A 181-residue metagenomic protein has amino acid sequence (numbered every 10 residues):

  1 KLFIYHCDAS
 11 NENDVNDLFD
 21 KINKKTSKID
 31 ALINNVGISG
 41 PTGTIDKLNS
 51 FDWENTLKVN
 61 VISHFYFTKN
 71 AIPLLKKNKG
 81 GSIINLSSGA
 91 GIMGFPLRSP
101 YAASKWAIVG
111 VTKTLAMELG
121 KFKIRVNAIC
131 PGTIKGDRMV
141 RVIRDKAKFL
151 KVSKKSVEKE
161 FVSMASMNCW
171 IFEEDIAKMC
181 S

Functional and structural regions predicted by a protein language model:
H6-D17, S50: The beta1-alpha1 cofactor-binding region of Rossmann-like NAD(H)/NADP(H)-dependent oxidoreductases
G43-I45, N49-E54, F161: Substrate-binding pocket helix/loop in short-chain dehydrogenase/reductase
I45-D46, M93-S99, K121-F122, N168: Active-site loop immediately N-terminal to the catalytic Tyr-X3-Lys motif of short-chain dehydrogenase/reductase
T68, S104, T112: Active-site helix of classical SDR
P73, M117-K121: Alpha-helical segment proximal to the catalytic Tyr-Lys
S88: Residue(s) in the substrate-gating loop at a strand-loop-helix junction that position the organic substrate next
A128, V152-S181: C-terminal helical subdomain
